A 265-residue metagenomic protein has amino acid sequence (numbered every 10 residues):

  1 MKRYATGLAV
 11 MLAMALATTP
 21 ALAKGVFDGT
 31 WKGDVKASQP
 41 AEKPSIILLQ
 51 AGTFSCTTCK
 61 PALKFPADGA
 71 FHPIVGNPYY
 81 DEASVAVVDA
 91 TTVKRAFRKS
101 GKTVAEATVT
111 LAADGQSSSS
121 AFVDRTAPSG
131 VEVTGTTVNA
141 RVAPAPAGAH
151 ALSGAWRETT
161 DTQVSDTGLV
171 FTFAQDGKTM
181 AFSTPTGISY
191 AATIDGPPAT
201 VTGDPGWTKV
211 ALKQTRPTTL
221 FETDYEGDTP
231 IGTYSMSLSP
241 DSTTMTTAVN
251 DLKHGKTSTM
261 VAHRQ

Functional and structural regions predicted by a protein language model:
M1-L8: Bacterial N-terminal signal peptides that target proteins for export
A9-A17: Bacterial N-terminal signal peptides
A23-Q265: Hydrophobic small-molecule pocket/channel-lining residues, especially in calycin-type beta-barrels
